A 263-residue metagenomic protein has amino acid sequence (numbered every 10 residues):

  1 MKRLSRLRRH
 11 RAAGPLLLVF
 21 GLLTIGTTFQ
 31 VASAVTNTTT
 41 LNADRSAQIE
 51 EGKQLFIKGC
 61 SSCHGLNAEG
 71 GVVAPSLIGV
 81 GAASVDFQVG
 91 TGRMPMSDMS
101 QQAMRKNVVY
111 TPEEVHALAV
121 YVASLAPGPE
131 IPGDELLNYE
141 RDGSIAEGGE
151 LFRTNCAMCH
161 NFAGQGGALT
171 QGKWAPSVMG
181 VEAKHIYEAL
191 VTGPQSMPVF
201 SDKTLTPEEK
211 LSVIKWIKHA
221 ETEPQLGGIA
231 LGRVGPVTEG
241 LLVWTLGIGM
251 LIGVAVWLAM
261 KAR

Functional and structural regions predicted by a protein language model:
M1-L7: N-terminal secretory signal peptides that target proteins for export/translocation
K2, R141, T245-G249: N-terminal soluble segments of membrane proteins
R11-A34, N107-G133, S201-R263: C-terminal capping alpha-helices of c-type cytochrome domains
A32, E50-I57, A82, G149 (+5 more regions): Sequence context surrounding c-type heme c attachment/ligation sites in exported
S33-A47: Ser/Thr/Pro/Gly-rich low-complexity linker/stalk segments immediately outside membranes or between
R45-I49, K53-G79, F87, T91-S97 (+5 more regions): Periplasmic/extracellular electron-transfer cofactor-ligation site, primarily the c-type cytochrome heme-c attachment
I78-A126, G172-Q225: Extracytoplasmic electron-transfer domains, predominantly the class I c-type cytochrome c fold
Y139-A146: Ferredoxin-like iron-sulfur electron-transfer modules
